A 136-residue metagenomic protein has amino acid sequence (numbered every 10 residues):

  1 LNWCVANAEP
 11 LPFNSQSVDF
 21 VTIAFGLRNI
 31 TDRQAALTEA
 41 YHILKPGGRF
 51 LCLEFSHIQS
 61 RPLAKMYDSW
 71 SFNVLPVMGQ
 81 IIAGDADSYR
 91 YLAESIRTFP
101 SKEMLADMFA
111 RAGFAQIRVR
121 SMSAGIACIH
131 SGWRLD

Functional and structural regions predicted by a protein language model:
V5-A6, S121: Short loop/edge segments at beta-strand edges and connector loops that shape dinucleotide/nucleotide cofactor-binding
E9-F20: A short acidic, Gly/Pro-enriched loop at the edge of an enzyme's catalytic core that lines a small-molecule cofactor
D19-R33, S56: A short SAM/SAH-binding and catalytic strip from SAM-dependent methyltransferases
T31, K45, R134: Short conserved AdoMet
Q34-R49: A short glycine-rich, Lys/Arg-flanked "PGG" loop and its adjoining helix->strand segment in the class I
L53, H57-A112, R118: C-terminal alpha-helical "lid/dimerization" subdomain adjacent to the S-adenosyl-L-methionine
A106, A110-D136: Core SAM-dependent methyltransferase catalytic element
